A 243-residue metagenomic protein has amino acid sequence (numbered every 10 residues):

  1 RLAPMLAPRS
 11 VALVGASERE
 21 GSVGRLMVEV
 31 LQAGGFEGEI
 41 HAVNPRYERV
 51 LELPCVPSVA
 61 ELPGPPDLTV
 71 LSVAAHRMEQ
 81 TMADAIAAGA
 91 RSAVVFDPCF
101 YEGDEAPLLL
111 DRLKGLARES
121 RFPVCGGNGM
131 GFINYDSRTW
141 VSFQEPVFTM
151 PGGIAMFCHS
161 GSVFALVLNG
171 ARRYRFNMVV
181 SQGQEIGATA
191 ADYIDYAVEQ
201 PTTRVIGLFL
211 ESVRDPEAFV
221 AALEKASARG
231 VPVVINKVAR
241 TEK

Functional and structural regions predicted by a protein language model:
R1-K243: Catalytic-core regions of core metabolic enzymes, especially those transforming organic acids/acyl-group intermediates
